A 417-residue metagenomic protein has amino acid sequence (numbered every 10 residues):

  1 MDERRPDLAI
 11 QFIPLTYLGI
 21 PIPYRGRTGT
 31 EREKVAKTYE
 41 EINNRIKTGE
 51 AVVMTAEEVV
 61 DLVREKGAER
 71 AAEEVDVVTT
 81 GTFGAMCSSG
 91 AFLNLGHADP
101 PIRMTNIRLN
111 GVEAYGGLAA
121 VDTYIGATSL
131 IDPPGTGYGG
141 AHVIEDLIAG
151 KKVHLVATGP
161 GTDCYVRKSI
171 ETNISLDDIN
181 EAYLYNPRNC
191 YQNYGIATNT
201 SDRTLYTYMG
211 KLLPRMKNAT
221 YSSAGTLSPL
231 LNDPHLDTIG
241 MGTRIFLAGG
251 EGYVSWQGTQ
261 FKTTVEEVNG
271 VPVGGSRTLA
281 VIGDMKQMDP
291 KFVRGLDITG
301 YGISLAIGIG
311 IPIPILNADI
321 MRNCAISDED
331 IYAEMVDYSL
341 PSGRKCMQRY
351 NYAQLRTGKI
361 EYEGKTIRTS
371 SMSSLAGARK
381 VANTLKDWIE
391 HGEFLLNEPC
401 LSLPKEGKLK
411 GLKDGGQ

Functional and structural regions predicted by a protein language model:
F12-G117, Q417: Long alpha-helical, hydrophobic tracts
G67, V75, M104-S402, G407: Conserved mixed alpha/beta catalytic, RNA-binding, or beta-rich assembly cores of soluble enzyme, regulatory
